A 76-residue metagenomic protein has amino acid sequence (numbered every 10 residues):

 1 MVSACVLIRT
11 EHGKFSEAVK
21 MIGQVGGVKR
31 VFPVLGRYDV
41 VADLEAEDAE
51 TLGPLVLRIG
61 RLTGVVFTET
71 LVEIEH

Functional and structural regions predicted by a protein language model:
M1-H76: A compositional/biophysical signature of low hydrophobicity enriched in polar/charged and small residues
